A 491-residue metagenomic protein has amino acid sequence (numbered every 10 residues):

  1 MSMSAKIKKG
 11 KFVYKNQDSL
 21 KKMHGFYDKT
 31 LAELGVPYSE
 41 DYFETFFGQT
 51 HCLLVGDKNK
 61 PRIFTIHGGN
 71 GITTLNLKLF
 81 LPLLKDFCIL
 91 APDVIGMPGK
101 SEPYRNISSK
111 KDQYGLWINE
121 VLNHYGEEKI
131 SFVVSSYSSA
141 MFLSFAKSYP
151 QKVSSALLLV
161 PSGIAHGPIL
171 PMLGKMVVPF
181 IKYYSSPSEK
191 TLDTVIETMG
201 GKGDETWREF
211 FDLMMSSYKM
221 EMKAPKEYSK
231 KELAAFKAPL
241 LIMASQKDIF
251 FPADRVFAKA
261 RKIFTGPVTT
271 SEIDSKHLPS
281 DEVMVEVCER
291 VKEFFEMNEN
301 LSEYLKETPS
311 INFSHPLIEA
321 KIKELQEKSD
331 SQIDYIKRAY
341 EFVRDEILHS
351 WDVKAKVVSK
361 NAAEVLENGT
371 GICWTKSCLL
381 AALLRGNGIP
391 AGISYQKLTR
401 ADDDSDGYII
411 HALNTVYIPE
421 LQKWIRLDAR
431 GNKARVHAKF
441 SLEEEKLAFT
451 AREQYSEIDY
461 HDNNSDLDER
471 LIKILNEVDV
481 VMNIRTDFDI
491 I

Functional and structural regions predicted by a protein language model:
L53-G99: Conserved HGGG/HGGXW glycine-rich cap/lid loop of the alpha/beta-hydrolase fold
A91-S131: Active-site loop/oxyanion-hole signature of alpha/beta-hydrolase fold enzymes
L143, K147, S155-Y183: Flexible "cap/lid" loop of the alpha/beta hydrolase fold
G167-P168, M172, Y183-K237: Conserved alpha/beta-hydrolase catalytic His-Asp/Glu region
F236, I242-A244: Short beta-strand/loop motif that positions the catalytic acidic residue of the alpha/beta-hydrolase fold
S275-E286: Catalytic histidine-centered segment of alpha/beta-hydrolase-like enzymes
N300-N368: Secondary-structure boundary elements
P309-S310, T375, L398-I491: His-Asp-centered catalytic microenvironments across diverse enzyme cores, prominently the transglutaminase-like
